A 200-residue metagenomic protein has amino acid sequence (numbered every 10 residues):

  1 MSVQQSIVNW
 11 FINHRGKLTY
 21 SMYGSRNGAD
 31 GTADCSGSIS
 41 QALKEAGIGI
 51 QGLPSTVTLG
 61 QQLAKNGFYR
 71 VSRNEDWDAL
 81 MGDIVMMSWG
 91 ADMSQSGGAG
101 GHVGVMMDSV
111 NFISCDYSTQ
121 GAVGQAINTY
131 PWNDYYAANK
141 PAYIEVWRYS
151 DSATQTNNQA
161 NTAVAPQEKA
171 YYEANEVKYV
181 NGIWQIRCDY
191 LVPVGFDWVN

Functional and structural regions predicted by a protein language model:
M1-Q51, L80, S88-H102, I113-C115 (+1 more regions): N-terminal capping segments
M1-Y20, Y130-T162: Intrinsically disordered, low-complexity, Pro/Ser/Thr/Asn/Gly/Ala-rich spacer/linker segments adjacent to signal
M22-D34, S72-D76, E173-I186: A glycine-rich, coil/turn loop motif that links secondary-structure elements
G49-L59: Short, well-structured active-site flanking segments
G52, G98-W132: Catalytic Cys-His active-site segments of thiol-dependent hydrolases/isopeptidases
Q61-R70: Short, structured beta-strand/loop micro-motifs enriched in basic residues and often containing a Trp
N161-N200: Short, surface-exposed polybasic-aromatic patches that bind anionic ligands, especially phosphate groups
